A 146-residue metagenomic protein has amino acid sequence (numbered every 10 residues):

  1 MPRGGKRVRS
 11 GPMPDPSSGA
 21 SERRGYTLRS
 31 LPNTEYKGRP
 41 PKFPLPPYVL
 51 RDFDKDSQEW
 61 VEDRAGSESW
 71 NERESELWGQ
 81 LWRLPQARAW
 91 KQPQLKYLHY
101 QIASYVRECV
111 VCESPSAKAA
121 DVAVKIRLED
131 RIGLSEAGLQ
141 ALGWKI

Functional and structural regions predicted by a protein language model:
M1-E68, E72, K145-I146: Arg/Lys-rich, low-complexity, intrinsically disordered N-terminal tails that contact nucleic acids
P46, P93, S135-A137: Surface-exposed loop/turn and secondary-structure junction residues enriched for glycine/proline
V49-R51, K96, G138-Q140: A generic structural micro-environment signature that highlights single residues at secondary-structure boundaries
R64-A117: An amphipathic, hydrophobic-aromatic interaction surface with interspersed Lys/Arg that forms lipid/phosphate-bearing
A103-I146: Amphipathic alpha-helical protein-protein interaction segments
